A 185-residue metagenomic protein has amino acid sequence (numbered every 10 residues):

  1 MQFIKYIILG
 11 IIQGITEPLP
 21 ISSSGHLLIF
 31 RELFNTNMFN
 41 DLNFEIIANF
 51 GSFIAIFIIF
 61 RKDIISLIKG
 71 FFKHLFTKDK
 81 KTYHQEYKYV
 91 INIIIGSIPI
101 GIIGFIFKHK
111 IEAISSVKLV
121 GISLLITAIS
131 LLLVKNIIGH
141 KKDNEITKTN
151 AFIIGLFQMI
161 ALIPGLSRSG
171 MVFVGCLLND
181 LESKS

Functional and structural regions predicted by a protein language model:
M1-S185: Multi-pass membrane proteins that catalyze or facilitate reactions on polyprenyl-/lipid-phosphate substrates and their
